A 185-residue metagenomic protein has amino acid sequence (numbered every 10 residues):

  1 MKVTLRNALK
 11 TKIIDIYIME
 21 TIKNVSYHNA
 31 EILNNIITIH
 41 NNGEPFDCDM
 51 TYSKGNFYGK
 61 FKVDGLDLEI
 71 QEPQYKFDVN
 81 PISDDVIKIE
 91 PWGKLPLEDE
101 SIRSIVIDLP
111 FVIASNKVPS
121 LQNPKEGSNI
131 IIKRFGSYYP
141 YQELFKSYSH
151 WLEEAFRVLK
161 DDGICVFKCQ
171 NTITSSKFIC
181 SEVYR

Functional and structural regions predicted by a protein language model:
M1-R185: Class I S-adenosyl-L-methionine-dependent methyltransferase catalytic core
